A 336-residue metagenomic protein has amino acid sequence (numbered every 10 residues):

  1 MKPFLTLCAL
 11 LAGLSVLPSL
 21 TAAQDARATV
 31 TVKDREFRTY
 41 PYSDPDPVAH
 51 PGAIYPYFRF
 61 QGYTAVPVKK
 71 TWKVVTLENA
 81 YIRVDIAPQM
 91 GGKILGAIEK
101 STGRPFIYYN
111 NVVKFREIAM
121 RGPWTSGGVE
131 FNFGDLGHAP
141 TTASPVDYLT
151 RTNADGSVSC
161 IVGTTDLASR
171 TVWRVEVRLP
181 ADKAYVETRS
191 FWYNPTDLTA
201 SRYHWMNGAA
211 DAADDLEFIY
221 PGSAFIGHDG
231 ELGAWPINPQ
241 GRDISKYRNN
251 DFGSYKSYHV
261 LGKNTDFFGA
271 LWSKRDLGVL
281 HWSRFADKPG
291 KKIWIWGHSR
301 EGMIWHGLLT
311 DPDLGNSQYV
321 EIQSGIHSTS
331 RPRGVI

Functional and structural regions predicted by a protein language model:
M1-F4: Positively charged n-region of N-terminal signal peptides that target proteins for export
T6-P18: Bacterial N-terminal signal peptides
T21-A23, A28: Boundary at the C-terminal end of the N-terminal hydrophobic targeting segment
P41, V75, I82-M90, G96 (+3 more regions): A contiguous, surface-exposed recognition patch within enzymatic or periplasmic domains that forms
P45-K70, V74-E78, T125-Y185, I304-P332: Extended, loop-rich substrate-binding clefts of extracytoplasmic carbohydrate-active enzymes
K70, T76, I82-P105, Y109-S126: Solvent-exposed N-terminal domain segments of exported/luminal and surface proteins
M120-G137, G227-P239: Core domains of carbohydrate- and sulfate-ester-processing enzymes
